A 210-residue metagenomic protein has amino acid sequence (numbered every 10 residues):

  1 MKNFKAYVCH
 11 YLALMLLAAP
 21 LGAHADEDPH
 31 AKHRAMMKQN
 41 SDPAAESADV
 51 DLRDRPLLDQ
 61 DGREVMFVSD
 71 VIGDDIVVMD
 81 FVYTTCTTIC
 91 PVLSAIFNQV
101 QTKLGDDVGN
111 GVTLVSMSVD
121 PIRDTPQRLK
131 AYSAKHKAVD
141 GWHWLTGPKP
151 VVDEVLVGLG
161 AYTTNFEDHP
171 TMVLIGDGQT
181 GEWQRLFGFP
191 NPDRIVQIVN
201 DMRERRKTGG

Functional and structural regions predicted by a protein language model:
M1-D59, M202-G210: N-terminal targeting signals for export/organelle localization
L52-R53, V77, T171: Short loop/turn microsegments at loop-to-beta-strand junctions
F67-F97: Short active-site neighborhood of thiol/selenol oxidoreductases, capturing the structured segment around
D75, L93-S116, A134: Conserved helix-turn-beta segment immediately C-terminal to the redox Cys motif in thioredoxin-like folds
T102-G109, A134-A138, V157-A161, N200 (+1 more regions): Sec-exported extracytoplasmic/periplasmic mature domains
N110-D124, D140-V152: Thiol-based oxidoreductase modules, predominantly thioredoxin-like and allied folds used for disulfide exchange
K130-P170: Short, internal strand/loop/helix patches that form the active-site neighborhood or redox-interaction surface
D168-G210: Thiol-/selenol-based redox modules, centered on thioredoxin-like and closely related oxidoreductase domains
